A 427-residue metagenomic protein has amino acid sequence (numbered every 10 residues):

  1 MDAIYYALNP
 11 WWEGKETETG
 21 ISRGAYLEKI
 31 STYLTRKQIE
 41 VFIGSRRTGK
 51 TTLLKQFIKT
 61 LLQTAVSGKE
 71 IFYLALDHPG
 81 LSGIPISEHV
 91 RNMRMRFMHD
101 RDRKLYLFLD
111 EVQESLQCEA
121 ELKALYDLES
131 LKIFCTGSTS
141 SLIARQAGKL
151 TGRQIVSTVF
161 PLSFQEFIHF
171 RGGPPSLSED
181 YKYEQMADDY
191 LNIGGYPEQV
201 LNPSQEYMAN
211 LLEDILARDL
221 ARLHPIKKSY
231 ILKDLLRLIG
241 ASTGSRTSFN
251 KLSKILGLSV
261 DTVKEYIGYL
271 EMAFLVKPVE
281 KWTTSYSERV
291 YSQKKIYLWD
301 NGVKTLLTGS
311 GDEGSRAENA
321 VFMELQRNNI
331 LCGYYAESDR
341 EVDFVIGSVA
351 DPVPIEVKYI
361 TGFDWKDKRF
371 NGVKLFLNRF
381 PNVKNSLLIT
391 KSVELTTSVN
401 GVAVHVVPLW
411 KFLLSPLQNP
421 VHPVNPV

Functional and structural regions predicted by a protein language model:
M1-K15, F164-E324, N328-S338: Interdomain hinge/linker elements that couple catalytic modules in large macromolecular machines
M1-T19, T52, K59-V66, G268-Y269 (+2 more regions): A cross-kingdom feature that marks ATP-driven nucleic-acid transaction machinery
T17-L34: Pre-Walker A adenine-sensing motif
F42: Hydrophobic anchor at the beta1->P-loop junction of P-loop NTPases
G49: Conserved glycine(s) of the Walker
F72-D102: Short glycine-rich substrate-engagement loop in P-loop NTPases that contacts/grips substrate
K132-S138: Structural recognition of the conserved hydrophobic beta-strand(s) that form the central parallel beta-sheet of P-loop
S141-V156: Short regulatory helix/loop adjacent to the ATP-binding pocket of P-loop NTPases
